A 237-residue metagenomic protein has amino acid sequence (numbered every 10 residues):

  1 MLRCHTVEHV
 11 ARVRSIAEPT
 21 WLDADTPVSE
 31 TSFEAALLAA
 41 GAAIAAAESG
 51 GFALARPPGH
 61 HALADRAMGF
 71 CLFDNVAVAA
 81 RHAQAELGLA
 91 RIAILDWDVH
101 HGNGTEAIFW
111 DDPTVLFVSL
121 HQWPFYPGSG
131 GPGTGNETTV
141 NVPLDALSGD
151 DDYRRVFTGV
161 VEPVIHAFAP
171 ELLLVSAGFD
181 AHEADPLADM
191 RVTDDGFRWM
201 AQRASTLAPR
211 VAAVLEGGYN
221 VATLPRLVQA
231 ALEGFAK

Functional and structural regions predicted by a protein language model:
M1-K237: HDAC/HDAC-like amidohydrolase catalytic core signature
